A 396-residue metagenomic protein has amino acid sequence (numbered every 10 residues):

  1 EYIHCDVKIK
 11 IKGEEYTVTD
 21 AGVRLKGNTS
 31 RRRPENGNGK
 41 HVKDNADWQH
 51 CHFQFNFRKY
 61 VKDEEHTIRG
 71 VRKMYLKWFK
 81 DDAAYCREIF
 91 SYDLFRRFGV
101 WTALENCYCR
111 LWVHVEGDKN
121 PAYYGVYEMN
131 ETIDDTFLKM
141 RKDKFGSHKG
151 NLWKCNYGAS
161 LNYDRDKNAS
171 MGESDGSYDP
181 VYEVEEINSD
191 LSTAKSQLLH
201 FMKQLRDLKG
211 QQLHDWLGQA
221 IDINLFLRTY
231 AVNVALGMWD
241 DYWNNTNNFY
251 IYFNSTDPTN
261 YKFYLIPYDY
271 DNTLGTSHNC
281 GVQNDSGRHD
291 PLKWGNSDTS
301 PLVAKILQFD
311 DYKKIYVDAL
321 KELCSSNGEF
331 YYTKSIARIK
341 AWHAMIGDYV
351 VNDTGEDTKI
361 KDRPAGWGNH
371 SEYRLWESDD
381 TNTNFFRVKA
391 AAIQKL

Functional and structural regions predicted by a protein language model:
E1-F90: Conserved NTP-binding catalytic cores of kinases and kinase-like/nucleotidyltransferase enzymes across multiple kinase
Y2, L104-L111, N245-I251: A short glycine-rich, hydrophobically flanked beta-strand micro-motif that places a catalytic Asp/Glu for divalent metal
K12-Y16, V115-A122, T256-Y261: Short, solvent-exposed loop/turn segments that connect beta-strands within catalytic domains and beta-strand-rich
T19-D20, R31-V42, E65-I68, R87-I89 (+6 more regions): Short, solvent-exposed loop/turn and secondary-structure capping segments
K26, H114, Y252-T256: Short beta-strand micro-motifs enriched in acidic
D44, V181-N244, N248-L396: Middle-to-C-terminal accessory/interaction subdomains
W48, H52-D63, R69-A83, F98-L104 (+2 more regions): Internal "kinase-insert"/substrate-recognition segments embedded within catalytic cores of ATP-dependent enzymes
I89-G99: Metal-dependent nuclease catalytic cores in nucleic-acid-processing enzymes, especially RNase H-like/related
